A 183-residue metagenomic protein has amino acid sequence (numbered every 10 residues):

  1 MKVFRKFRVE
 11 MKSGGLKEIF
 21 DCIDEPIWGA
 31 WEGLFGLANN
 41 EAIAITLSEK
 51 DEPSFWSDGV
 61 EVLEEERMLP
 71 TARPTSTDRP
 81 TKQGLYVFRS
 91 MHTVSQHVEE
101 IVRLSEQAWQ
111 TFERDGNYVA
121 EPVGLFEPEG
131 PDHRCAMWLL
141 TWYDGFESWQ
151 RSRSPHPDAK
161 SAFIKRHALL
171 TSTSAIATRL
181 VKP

Functional and structural regions predicted by a protein language model:
M1-K2, R8-E10, D21-S48, E52-L85 (+3 more regions): Glycine-rich beta-strand-turn "strand-cap" elements at beta-sheet edges
R8-E18, T93-V102: Short, surface-exposed ligand-recognition loops at beta-strand->loop->(often short) alpha-helix junctions that present
T81-R89, Q96-E99: Short, solvent-exposed interaction modules
L104-E106, Y118: A charged, solvent-exposed segment within the mature domains of Sec-exported extracytoplasmic proteins
Q107-T111: Catalytic "initiation/cleavage/transfer" segments centered on a nucleophilic residue and adjacent nucleic-acid-engaging
R153: Short, flexible helix/strand-to-coil boundary loops that buttress conserved ligand/catalytic motifs in alpha/beta
H156-P157: Short, solvent-exposed aromatic-acidic interface loops
